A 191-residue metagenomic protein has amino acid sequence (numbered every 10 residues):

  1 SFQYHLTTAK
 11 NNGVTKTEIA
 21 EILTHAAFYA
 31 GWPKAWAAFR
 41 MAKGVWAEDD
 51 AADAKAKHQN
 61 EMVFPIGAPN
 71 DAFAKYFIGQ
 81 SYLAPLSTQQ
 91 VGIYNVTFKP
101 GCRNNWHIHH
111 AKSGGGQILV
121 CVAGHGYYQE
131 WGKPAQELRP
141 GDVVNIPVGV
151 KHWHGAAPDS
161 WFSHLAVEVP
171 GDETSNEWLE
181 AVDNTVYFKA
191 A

Functional and structural regions predicted by a protein language model:
S1-K57: Hydrophobic alpha-helical segments
H5, H107-K112, H152-H154: Histidine-centered divalent metal-coordination motifs
K55-Y94, N105, N176-A191: A short, N-terminal "cap"/entry segment at the start of jelly-roll beta-barrel domains of the cupin/DSBH fold
Y94-S113: Conserved short histidine dyad/triad with adjacent acidic residue
F98-G101, L138-D159: Conserved metal-binding segment of the jelly-roll/cupin
R103, S113-P140, V150: A short beta-strand-loop-beta hairpin characteristic of the jelly-roll/cupin
D159-W178: A short hydrophobic beta-strand segment most commonly corresponding to one strand of the jelly-roll/cupin
